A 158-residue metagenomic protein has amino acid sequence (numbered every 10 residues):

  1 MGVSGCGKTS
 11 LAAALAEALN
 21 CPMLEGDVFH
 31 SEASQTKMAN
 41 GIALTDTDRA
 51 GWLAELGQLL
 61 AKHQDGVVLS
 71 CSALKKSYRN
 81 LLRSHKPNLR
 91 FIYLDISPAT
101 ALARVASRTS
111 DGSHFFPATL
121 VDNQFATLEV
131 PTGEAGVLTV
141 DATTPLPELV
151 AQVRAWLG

Functional and structural regions predicted by a protein language model:
V3: P-loop (Walker A) phosphate-binding loop of NTP-binding proteins
K8: Conserved lysine of the Walker
A13-Q58: Conserved substrate/cofactor phosphate-moiety recognition/catalytic segment in nucleotide-dependent phosphotransferases
F29-H30, L74-K75, I96-A101: Conserved nucleotide-binding/hydrolysis micro-motifs of P-loop NTPases
M38-T45, S107-F115: Short glycine-enriched, charge-decorated loop/helix-capping segments at active-site entrances that position
T47-K86, L94: Glycine-rich phosphate-binding loop used to anchor ATP phosphates in small-molecule kinases, encompassing both
K86-V105: Conserved phosphate-donor/acceptor-positioning beta-strand/loop module used by diverse small-molecule
S110-Q152: Small-molecule kinase domains that catalyze NTP-dependent phosphoryl transfer to phosphate-bearing small molecules
